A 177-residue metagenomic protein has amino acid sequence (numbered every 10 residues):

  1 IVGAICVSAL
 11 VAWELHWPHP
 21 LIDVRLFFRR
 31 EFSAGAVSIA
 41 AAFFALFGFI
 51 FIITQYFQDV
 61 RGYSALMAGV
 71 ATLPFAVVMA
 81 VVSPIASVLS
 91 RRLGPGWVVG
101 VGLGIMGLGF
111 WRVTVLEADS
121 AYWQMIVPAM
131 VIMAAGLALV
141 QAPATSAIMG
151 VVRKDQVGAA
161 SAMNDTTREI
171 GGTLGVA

Functional and structural regions predicted by a protein language model:
C6-A9, L15-D155, A159: Transmembrane core module of solute transporters
V151, Q156-A177: A late C-terminal transmembrane helix in Major Facilitator Superfamily
